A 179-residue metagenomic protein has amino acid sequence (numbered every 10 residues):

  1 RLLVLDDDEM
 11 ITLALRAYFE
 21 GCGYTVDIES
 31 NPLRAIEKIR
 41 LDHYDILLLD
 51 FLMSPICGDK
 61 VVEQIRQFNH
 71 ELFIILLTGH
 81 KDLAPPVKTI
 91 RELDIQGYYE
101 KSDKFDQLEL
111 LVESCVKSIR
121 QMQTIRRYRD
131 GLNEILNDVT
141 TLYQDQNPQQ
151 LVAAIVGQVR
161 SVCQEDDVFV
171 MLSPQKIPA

Functional and structural regions predicted by a protein language model:
E9-D27: Two-component/phosphorelay signaling modules centered on CheY-like receiver
I28-I46: Acidic, metal-coordinating helix/loop segments flanking the phosphotransfer/catalytic sites of two-component signaling
S30-N31, I56-V61: Acidic catalytic/metal-coordinating carboxylates
E37, D59-E71: Short amphipathic alpha-helix used as the core "switch/output" element in two-component signaling
M53: Receiver (REC) domain active-site loop signature in two-component systems and cognate sites in sensor histidine kinases
L77-T78: Hydrophobic/aromatic residues positioned on beta-strands within the core alpha/beta folds
Q107-Q144: Signal-transmission linkers at sensory-effector interfaces
D145-A179: Helix-loop-beta substructure at the N-terminus of cytosolic sensory domains that couple signal/ligand detection
